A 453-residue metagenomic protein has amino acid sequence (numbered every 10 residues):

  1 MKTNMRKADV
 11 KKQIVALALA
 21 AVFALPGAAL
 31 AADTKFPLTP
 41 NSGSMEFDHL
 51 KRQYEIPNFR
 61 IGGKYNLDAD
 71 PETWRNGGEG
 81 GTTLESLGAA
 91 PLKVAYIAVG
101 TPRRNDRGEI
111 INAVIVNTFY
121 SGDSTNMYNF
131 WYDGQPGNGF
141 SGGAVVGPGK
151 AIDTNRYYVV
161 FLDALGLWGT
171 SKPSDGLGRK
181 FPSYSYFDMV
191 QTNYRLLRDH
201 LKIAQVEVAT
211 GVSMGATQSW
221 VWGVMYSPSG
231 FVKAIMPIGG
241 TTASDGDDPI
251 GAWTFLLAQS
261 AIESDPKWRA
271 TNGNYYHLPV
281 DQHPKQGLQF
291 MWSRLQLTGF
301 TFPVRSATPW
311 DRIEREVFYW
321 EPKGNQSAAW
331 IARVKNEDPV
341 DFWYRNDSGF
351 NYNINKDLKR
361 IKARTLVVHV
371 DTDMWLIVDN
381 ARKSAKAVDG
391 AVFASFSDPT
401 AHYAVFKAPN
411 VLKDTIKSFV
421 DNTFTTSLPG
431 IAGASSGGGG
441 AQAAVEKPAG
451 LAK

Functional and structural regions predicted by a protein language model:
A32-A113, L428-K453: Catalytic-loop region of hydrolases
I97-S174: N-terminal cap/lid subdomain of alpha/beta-hydrolase-fold enzymes
G142, V146, K150-H200, D248-P279: Cap/lid segment of the alpha/beta-hydrolase catalytic domain
Q205-A209, S213-P249: Conserved hydrolase catalytic core segment
F231-A332: Alpha/beta-hydrolase-fold enzymes
I361, V367-H369: Short beta-strand/loop motif that positions the catalytic acidic residue of the alpha/beta-hydrolase fold
M374-N380: Conserved alpha/beta-hydrolase "acid-adjacent" motif
P399-N410: Catalytic histidine-centered segment of alpha/beta-hydrolase-like enzymes
